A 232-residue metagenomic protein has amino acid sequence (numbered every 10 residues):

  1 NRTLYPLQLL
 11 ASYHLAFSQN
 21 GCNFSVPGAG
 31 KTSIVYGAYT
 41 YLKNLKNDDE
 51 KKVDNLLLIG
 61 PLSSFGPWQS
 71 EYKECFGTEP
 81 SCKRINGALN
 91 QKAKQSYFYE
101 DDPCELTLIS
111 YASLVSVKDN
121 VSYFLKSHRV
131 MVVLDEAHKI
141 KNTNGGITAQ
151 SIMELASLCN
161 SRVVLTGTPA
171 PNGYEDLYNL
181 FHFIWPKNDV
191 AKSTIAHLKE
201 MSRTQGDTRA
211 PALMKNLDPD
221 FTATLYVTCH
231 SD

Functional and structural regions predicted by a protein language model:
N1-F24: Conserved pre-motif I regulatory segment
S18-A38: Walker A/P-loop
I34, K52-E74, D176: Conserved Walker A/P-loop ATP-binding site and its immediately adjacent core in helicase/helicase-like ATPase domains
D54-N55, C82, P103, M131 (+1 more regions): Conserved P-loop NTPase motor "coupling/switch" region that bridges the ATPase
S64-L89, I184-K187: Conserved helix-turn-beta segment of the N-terminal RecA-like "Helicase ATP-binding" lobe in SF1/SF2 helicases
Q91-L106, Y111-H128: Conserved helix/coil segment N-terminal to the catalytic DExD/H
D135-E136: Walker B catalytic acidic pair
K139-M153: Substrate-gripping "pore-loop 1 plus following alpha2 helix"
